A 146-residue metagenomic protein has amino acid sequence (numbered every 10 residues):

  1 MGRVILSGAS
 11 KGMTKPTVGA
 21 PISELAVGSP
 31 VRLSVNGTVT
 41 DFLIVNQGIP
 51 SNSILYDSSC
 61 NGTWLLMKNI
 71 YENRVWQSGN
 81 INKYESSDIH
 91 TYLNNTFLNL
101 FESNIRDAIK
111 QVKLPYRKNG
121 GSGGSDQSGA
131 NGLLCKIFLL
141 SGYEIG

Functional and structural regions predicted by a protein language model:
G2-L6, M13-G146: Collagenous Gly-X-Y triple-helix signature in extracellular proteins
